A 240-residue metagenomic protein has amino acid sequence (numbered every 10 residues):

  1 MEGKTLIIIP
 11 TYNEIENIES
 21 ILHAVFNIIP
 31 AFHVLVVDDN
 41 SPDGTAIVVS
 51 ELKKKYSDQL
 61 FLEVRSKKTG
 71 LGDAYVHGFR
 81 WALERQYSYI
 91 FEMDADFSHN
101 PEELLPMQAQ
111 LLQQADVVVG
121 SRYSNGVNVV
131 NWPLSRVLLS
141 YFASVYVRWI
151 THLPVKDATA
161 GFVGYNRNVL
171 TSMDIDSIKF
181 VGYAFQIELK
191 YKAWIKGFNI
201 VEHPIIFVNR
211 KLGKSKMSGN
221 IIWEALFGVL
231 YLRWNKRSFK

Functional and structural regions predicted by a protein language model:
K4-L6, H33, E188: Cell-envelope/extracellular polymer assembly enzymes that use nucleotide-activated donors
L6, Q113, F227-K240: Terminal low-complexity segments of carbohydrate-biosynthetic enzymes
E14-I28: Short, well-formed alpha-helical segments that are part of the catalytic scaffolds of diverse glycosyltransferases
E16-S20, D43-L52: Acidic helix N-cap motif at the loop->helix transition within catalytic regions of sugar-transfer enzymes
F32-S41, E63-V64, M93: Short beta-strand/loop segment that forms part of the nucleotide-sugar
D38-I47, F97: A conserved acidic beta->alpha catalytic loop
E63-E84, Y89, P101-Y183, R210-F227: Acceptor/aglycone-binding surface of glycosyltransferases and processive sugar-polymer synthases
L153-P154, S177-V181, K190-F207: Catalytic donor-sugar/metal-binding loop of nucleotide-sugar-dependent glycosyltransferases
